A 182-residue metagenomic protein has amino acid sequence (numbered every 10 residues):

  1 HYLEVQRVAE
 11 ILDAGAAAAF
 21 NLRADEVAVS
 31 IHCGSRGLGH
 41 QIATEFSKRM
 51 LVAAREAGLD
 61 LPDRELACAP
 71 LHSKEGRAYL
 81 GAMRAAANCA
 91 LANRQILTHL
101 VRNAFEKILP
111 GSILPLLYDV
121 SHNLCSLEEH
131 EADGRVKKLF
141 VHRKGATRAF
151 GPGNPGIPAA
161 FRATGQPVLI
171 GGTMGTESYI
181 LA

Functional and structural regions predicted by a protein language model:
H1-A182: Domain-length cofactor-binding catalytic modules of enzymes
